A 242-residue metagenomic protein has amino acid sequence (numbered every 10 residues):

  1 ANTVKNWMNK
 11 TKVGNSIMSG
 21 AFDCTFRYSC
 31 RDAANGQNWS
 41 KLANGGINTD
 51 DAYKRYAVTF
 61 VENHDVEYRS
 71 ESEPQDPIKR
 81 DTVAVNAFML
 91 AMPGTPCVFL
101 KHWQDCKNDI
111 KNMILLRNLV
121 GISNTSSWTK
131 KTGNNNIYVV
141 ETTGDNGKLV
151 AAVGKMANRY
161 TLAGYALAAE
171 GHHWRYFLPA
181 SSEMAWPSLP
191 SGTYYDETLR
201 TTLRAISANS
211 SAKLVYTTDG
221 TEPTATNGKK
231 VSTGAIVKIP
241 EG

Functional and structural regions predicted by a protein language model:
A1-S181: Active-site-proximal helices and loops of the catalytic beta/alpha 8
S181-G242: Short, compositionally stereotyped local motifs that mark structural "simplifiers"
